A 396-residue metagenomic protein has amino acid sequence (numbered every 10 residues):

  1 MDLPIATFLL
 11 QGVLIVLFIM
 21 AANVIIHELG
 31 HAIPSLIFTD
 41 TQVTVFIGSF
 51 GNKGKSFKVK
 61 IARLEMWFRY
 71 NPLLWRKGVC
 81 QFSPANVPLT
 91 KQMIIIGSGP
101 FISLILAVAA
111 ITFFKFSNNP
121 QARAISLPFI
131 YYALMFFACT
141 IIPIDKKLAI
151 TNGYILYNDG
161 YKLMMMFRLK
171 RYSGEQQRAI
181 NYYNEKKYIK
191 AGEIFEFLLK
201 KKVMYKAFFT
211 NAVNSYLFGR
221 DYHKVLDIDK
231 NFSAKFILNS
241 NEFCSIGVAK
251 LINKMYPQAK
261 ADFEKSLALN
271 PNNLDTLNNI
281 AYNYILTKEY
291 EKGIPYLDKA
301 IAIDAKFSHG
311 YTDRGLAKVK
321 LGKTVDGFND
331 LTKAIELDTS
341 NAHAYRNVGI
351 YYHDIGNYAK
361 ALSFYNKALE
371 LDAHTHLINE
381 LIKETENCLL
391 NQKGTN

Functional and structural regions predicted by a protein language model:
I15-A85: Small-residue-rich helix-interface/hinge motifs
M165-F218, S245-V248, I252: Alpha-helical segment of the N-proximal tetratricopeptide repeat
I180, T210-N214, N241-L251, D275-I285 (+3 more regions): Conserved alpha-helical positions within TPR/SEL1-like repeat arrays
N184, F218, I252, L286-T287 (+3 more regions): Register position in tetratricopeptide repeats
M204-Y205, N239, N273, F307 (+2 more regions): Residue-level recognition of tetratricopeptide repeat
